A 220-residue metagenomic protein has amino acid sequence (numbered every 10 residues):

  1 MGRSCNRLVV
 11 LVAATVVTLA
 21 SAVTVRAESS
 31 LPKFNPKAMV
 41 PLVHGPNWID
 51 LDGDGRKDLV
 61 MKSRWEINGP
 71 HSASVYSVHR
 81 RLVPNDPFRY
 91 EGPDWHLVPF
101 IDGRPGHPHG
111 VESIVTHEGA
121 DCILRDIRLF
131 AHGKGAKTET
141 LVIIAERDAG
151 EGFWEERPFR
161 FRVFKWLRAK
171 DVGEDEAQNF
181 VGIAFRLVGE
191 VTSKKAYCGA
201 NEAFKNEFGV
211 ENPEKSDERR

Functional and structural regions predicted by a protein language model:
M1-V12: Bacterial N-terminal signal peptides that target proteins for export
V10-A20: Bacterial N-terminal signal peptides
A27-V43, D126, G135-K137, I144-R220: Acidic, small-residue rich beta-repeat scaffolds with periodic aromatic anchors
S29, R80-G106, F164-G173: Surface-exposed loop/turn elements that mediate protein-protein interactions on large endomembrane-trafficking
P41-V43, I114-L129: Signature of short aromatic-glycine-proline-rich micro-motifs recurring in repeat-based ectodomains
I49-L59, A131-L141: Acidic, glycine-anchored loop motifs typical of Ca2+
R64-G69, R147-E151: Short glycine/acidic-enriched loop and turn motifs that connect beta-strands
P93-E118, R186-G209: Surface-exposed loop and turn segments in beta-propeller and other repeat-based domains that flank or scaffold
